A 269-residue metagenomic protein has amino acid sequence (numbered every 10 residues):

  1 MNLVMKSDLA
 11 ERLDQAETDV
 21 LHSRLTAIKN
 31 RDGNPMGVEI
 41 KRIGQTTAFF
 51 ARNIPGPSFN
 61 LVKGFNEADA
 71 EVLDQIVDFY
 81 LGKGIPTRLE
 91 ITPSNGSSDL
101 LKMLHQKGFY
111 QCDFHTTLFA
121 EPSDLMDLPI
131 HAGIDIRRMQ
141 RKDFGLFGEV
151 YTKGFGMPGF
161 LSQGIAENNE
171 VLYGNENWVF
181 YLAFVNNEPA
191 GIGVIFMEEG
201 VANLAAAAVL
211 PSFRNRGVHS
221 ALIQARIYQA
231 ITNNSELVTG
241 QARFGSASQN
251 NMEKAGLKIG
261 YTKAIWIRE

Functional and structural regions predicted by a protein language model:
M1-D78, G96, Q163, V171: N-terminal charged segments
M1-L25, V62-N66, H115, M126-I165: Short amphipathic alpha-helix that is part of the acyltransferase structural core
K29, E67-D135, M139-F144, S248 (+1 more regions): Acyl-donor-binding surface of acyltransferase catalytic domains
E39-I43, P93, D99-Y110, N177-G191: Conserved beta-hairpin
A51-L61, M197-A205, R214: A conserved beta-turn-beta hairpin within the catalytic core of GNAT-like acetyltransferases that forms part
A70-D78, A206-V209, N215-T232, K254: Conserved acetyl-CoA-binding loop-helix of GNAT-fold acetyltransferases
K83-P93, A230-R243: Conserved GNAT acetyl-CoA-binding A-motif
T152, P158-S212: A conserved beta-strand-loop-helix scaffold within acyl/acetyltransferase catalytic domains
